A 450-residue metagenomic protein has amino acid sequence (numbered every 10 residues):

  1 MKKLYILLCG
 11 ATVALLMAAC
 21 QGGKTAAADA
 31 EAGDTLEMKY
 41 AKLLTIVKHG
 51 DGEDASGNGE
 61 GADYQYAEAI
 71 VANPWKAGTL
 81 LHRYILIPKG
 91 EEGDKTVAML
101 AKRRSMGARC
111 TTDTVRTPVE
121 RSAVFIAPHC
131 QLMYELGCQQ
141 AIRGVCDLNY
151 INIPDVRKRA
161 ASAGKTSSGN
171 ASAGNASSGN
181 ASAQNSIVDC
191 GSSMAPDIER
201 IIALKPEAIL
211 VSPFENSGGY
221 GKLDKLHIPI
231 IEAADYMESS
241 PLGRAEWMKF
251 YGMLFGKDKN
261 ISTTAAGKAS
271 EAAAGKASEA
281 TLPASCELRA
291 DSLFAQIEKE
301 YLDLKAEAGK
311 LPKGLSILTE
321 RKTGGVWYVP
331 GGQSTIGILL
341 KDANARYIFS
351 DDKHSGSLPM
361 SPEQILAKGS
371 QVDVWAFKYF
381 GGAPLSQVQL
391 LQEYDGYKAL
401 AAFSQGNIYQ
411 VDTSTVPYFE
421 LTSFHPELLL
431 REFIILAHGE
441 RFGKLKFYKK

Functional and structural regions predicted by a protein language model:
M1-A28, F433: Bacterial Sec-dependent N-terminal signal peptides
C20-K450: N-terminal ligand-binding lobe of clamshell/alpha-beta domains
